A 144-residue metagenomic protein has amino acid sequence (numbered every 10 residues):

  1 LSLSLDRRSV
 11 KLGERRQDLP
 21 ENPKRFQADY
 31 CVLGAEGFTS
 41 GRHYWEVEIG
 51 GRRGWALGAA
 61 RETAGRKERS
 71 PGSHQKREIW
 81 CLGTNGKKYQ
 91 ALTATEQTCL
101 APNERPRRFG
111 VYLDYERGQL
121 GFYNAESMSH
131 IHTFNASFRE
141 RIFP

Functional and structural regions predicted by a protein language model:
L1-P144: Beta-rich ligand-recognition domains in immune and ubiquitin systems
